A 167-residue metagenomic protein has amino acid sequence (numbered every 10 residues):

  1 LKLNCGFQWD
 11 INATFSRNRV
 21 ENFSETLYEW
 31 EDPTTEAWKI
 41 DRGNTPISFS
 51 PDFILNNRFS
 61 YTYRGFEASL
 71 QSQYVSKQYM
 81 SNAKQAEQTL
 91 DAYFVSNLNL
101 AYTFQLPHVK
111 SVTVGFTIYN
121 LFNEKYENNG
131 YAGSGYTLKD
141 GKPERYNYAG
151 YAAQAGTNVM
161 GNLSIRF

Functional and structural regions predicted by a protein language model:
L1-Q78, N82: Gram-negative outer-membrane beta-barrel transporters
Y28-D32, E87-L90, G133-L138: Short, low-complexity, polar/charged sequence segments that are solvent-exposed and flexible
W38-K39, P46-S50, Y93-S96, K139-P143: A short linear-motif detector with a strong N-terminal bias
T45-P51, A86-A92, G150-A155: Replace "Gram-negative outer membrane beta-barrel proteins" with "bacterial and organellar outer membrane beta-barrel
P51-L55, A92-S96, K110, A155-V159: Residues that define the transmembrane beta-barrel architecture of outer-membrane proteins
I54-N57, M80-L90, Y102-Q105: Generic detector of contiguous secondary-structure segments
Q73-M80, Y102-F167: C-terminal beta-signal and adjacent terminal beta-strands/loops of Gram-negative outer-membrane beta-barrel proteins
